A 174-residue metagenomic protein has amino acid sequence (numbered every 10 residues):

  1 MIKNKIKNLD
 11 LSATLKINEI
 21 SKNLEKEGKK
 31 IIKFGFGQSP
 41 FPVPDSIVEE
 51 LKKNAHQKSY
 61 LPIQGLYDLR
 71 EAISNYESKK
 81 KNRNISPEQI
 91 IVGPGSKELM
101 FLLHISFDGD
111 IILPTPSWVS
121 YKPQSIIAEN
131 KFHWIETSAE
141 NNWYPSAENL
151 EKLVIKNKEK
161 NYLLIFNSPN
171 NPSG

Functional and structural regions predicted by a protein language model:
I2-P94: N-terminal small-domain helix-loop-helix segment of the aminotransferase-like
E27, F107, K156-K160: Glycine-rich phosphate-binding loop signature in dinucleotide/nucleotide-binding domains
G95-M100, S117-S120: Conserved coil-to-alpha-helix start sites within the AMP-binding
S106-I126: Conserved PLP-anchoring active-site segment centered on the Schiff-base-forming lysine
T115, W134-A139: Short beta->alpha connector loops at strand-helix junctions that form conserved, small/polar/Pro-enriched
I127-F132: A short helix-loop-beta submotif of the ANL/AMP-binding
T137-G174: Active-site phosphate-binding strand-loop segment of PLP-dependent enzymes
